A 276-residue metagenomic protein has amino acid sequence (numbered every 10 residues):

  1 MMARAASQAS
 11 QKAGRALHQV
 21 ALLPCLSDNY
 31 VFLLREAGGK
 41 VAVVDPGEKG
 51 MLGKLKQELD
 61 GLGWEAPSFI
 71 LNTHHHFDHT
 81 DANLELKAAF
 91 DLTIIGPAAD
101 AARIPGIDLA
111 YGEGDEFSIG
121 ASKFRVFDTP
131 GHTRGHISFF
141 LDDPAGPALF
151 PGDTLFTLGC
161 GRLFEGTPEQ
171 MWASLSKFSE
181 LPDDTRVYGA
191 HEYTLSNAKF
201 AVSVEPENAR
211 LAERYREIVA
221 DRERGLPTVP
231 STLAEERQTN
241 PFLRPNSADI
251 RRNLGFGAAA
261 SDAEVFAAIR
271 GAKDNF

Functional and structural regions predicted by a protein language model:
A3-Q8, S176-R186, L195-F276: Accessory terminal helices/loops
S10-A66, F139-G152: Conserved beta-strand hairpin/beta-sheet module of binuclear metal-dependent hydrolase folds, prominently
F32-R35, E116-P144, A148, E180: Core dinuclear metal-dependent hydrolase active-site scaffold
L34, D153, H191, L233: Residue-level signal for inorganic ion chemistry
P46-E48, H75, A99-D100, H132-T133 (+3 more regions): Active-site metal-binding loops of divalent metal-dependent hydrolases
P46-V126, P147, E213, E217: Active-site HxH/HxHxD metal-binding segment of metal-dependent hydrolases
I70-T80, F127-G135, Y188-T194: Histidine-centered catalytic micro-motifs
G159-T185: Active-site-adjacent loop/tail segments of enzyme domains
